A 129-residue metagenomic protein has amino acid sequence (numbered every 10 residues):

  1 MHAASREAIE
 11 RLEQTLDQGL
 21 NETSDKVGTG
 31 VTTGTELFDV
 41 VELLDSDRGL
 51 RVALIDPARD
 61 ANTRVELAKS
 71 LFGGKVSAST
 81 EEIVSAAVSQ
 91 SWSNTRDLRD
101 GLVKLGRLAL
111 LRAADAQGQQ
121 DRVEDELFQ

Functional and structural regions predicted by a protein language model:
M1-Q129: Elongated, mostly alpha-helical coiled-coil "stalk/stator" tethers of large membrane protein machines
